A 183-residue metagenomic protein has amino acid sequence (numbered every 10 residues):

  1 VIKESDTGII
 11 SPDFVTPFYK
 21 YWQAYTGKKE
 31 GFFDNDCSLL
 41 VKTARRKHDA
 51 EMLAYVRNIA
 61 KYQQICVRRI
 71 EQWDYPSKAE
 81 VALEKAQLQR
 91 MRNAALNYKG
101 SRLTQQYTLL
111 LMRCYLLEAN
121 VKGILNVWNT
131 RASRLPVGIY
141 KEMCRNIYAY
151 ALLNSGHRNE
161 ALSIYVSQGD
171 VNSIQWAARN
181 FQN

Functional and structural regions predicted by a protein language model:
V1-R113, E118-N183: Extracytoplasmic/secretory-pathway proteins
